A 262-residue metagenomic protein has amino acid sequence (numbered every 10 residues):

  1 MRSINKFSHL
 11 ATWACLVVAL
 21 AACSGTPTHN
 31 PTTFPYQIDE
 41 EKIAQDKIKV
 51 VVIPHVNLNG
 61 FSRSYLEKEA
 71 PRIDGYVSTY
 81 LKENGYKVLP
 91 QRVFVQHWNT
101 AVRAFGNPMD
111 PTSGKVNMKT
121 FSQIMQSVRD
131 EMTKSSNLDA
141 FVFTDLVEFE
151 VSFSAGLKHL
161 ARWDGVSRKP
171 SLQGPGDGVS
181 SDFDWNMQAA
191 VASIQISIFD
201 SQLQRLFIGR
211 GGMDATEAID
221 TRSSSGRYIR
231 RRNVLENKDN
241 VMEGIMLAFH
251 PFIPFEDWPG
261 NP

Functional and structural regions predicted by a protein language model:
R2-A14: Bacterial N-terminal signal peptides that target proteins for export
A11, R129-L138, D182-M187: Short, surface-exposed loop and linker segments with low hydrophobicity and enrichment for Pro/Ser/Thr
A14-L16, S24: Secreted/luminal cysteine- and crosslink-motif detector
V17, A44, S135-L138: Alpha-helix termination/capping residues and helix-transition junctions
C23-K49, N57-G60, E148-P262: C-terminal/domain-edge helix-coil "capping" segments
N59-V151, S193-Q195, F199, L203-I208: N-terminal segment of the mature soluble domain
